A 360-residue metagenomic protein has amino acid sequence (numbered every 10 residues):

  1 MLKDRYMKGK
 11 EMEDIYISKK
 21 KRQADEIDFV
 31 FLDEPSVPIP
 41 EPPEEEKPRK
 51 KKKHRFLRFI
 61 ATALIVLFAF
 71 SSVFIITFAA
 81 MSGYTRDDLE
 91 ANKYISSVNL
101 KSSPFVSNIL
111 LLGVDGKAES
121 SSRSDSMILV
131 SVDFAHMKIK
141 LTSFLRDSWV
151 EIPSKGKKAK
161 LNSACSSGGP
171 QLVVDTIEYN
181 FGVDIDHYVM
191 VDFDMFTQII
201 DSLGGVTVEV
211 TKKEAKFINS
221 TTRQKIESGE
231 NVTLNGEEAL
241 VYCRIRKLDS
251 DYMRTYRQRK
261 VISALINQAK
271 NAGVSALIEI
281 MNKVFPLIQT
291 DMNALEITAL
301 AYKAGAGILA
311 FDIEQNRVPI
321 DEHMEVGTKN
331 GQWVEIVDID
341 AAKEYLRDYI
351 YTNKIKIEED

Functional and structural regions predicted by a protein language model:
L2-D360: Non-catalytic, solvent-exposed segments at the cell envelope interface
